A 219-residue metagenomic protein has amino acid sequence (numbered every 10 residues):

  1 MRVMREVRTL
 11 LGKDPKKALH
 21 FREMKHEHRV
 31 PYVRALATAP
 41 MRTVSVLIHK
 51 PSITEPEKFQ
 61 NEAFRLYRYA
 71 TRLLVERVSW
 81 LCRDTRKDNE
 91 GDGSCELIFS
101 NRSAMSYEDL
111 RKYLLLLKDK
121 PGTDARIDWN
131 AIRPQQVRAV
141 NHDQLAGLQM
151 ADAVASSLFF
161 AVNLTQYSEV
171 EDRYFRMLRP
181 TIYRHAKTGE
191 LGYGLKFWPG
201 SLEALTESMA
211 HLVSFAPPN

Functional and structural regions predicted by a protein language model:
M1-N219: Phosphate-ester processing/binding pockets and catalytic centers
